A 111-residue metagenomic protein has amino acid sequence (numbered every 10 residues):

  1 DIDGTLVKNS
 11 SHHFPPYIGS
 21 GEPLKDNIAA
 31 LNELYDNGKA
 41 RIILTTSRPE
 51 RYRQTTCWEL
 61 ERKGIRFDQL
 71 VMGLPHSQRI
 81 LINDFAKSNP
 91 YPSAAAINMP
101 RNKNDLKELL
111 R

Functional and structural regions predicted by a protein language model:
I2-R111: HAD-like aspartate-dependent phosphatase fold
